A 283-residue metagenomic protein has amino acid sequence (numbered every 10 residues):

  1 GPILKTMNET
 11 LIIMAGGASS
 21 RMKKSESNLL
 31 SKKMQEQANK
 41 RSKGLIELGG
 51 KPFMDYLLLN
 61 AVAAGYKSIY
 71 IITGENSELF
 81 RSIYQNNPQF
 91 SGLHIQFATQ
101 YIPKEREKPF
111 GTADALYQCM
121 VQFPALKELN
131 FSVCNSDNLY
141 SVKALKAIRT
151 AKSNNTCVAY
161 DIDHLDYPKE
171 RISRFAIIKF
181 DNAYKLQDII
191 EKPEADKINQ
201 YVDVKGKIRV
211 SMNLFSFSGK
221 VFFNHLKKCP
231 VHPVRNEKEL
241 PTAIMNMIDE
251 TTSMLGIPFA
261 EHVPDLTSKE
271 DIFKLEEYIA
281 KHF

Functional and structural regions predicted by a protein language model:
P2-I13, S19-K33, K51-N130, H232-V234: Conserved N-terminal catalytic core of the sugar/cofactor nucleotidyltransferase
I3-L4, L11, I189-F283: Conserved alpha/beta core of the MobA/IspD/sugar-nucleotide pyrophosphorylase nucleotidyltransferase superfamily
M22, F80-Y84, I148, L226 (+1 more regions): Hydrophobic packing residues within well-ordered alpha-helices of enzyme cores
M34-I46, K104: A short acidic, glycine-rich active-site loop that binds or catalyzes chemistry on phosphate/adenosine moieties
L45, I177-F180, G256: A structural signal for short hydrophobic beta-strand segments in well-ordered beta-sheet cores
Y56, L79-S82, K143, A243 (+1 more regions): Phosphate- and divalent-cation-binding pockets in alpha/beta enzyme and binding domains that engage nucleotide-derived
G92-I177: Conserved beta-loop-beta/alpha segment of the NTase-like Rossmann-fold superfamily that binds/positions NTPs
S141-N224: Conserved core of the sugar-phosphate nucleotidyltransferase
